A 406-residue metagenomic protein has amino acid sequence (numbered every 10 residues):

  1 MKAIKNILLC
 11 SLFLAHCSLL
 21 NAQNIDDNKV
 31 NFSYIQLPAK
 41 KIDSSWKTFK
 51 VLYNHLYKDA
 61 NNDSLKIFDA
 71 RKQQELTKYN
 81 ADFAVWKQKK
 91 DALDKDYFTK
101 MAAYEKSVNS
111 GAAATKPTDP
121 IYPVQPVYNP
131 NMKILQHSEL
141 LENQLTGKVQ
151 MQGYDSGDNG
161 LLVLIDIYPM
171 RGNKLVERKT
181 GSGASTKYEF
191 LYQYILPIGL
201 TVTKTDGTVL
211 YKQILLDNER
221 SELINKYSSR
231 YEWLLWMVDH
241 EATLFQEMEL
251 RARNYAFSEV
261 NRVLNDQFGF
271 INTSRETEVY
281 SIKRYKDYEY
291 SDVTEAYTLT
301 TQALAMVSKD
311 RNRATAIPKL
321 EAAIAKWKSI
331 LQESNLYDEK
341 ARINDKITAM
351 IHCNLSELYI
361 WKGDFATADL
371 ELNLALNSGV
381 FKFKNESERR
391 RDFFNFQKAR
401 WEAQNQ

Functional and structural regions predicted by a protein language model:
M1-D27: Bacterial Sec-dependent N-terminal signal peptides
I4, P123, V127, S182 (+3 more regions): Generic, low-specificity signal for short hydrophobic/alpha-helical stretches with a mild N-terminal bias, encompassing
L9, L20, K187, T243 (+3 more regions): A general structural-boundary detector
S11, A112, D158-L161: Intrinsically disordered, low-complexity regions
H16, W233-W236, R391-F393: Short, intrinsically disordered/low-complexity patches at protein termini and at juxtamembrane boundaries
A22-N143, L250, N254, D266-Q406: A structural "domain/chain start" motif
Q136-S291: Long, contiguous interaction/recruitment modules in multidomain scaffold/adaptor proteins
